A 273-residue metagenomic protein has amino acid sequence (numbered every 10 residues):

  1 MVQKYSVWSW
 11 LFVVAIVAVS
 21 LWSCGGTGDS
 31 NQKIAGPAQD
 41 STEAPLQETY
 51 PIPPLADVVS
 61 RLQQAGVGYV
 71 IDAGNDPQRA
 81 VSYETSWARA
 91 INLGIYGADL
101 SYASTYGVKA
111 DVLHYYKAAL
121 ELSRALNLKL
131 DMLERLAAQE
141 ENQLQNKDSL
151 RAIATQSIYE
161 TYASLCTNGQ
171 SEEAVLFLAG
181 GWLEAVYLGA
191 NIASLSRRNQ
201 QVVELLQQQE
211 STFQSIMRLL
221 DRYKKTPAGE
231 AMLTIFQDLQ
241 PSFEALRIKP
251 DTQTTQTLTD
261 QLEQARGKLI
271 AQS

Functional and structural regions predicted by a protein language model:
V2-F12: Bacterial N-terminal signal peptides that target proteins for export
S20-S23: C-terminal motif of bacterial Sec signal peptides marking the signal peptidase cleavage site
G25-G28: Bacterial signal peptide processing site
K33-A138: N-terminal Sec/ER secretory leader and immediately downstream segment of secreted/extracellular precursors
Y96, Y115-A118, L122, I153-E160 (+6 more regions): Amphipathic, well-ordered alpha-helical segments in soluble domains
L100-G107, L126, L130, L165-N168 (+4 more regions): Secondary-structure edge/capping motif, primarily at the C-terminal ends of alpha-helices and the immediately following
Q145-K225: Extended amphipathic alpha-helical interaction segments
R218-S273: A cross-kingdom marker for long, charged
